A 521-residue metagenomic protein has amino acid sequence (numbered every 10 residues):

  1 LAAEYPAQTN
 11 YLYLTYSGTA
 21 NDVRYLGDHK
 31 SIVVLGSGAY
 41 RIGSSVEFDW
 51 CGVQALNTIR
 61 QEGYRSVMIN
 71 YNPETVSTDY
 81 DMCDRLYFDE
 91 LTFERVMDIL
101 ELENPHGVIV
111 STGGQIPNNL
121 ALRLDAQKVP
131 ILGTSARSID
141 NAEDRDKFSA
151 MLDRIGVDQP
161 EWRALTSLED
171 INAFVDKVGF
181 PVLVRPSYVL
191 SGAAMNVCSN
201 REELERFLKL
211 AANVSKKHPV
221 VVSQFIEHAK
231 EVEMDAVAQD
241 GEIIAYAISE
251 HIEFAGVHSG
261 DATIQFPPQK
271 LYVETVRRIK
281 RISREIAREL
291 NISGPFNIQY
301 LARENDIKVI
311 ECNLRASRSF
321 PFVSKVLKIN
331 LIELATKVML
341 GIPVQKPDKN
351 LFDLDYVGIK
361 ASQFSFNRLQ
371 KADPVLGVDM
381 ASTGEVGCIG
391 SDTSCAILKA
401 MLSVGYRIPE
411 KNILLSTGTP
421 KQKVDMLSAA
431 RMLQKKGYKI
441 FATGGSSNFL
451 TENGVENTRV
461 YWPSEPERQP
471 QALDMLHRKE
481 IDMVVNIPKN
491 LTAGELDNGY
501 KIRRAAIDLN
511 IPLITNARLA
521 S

Functional and structural regions predicted by a protein language model:
L1-V157, T166-A173, S391-L519: ATP-binding N-terminal substructure of ATP-dependent carboxylate-amine bond-forming enzymes
L1-Y11, S17-T19, V23-K30, I42 (+9 more regions): ATP-dependent carboxylate activation and anion-phosphoryl transfer catalytic cores that bind Mg-ATP to form
E143-D146, V189-A193: Conserved A3 ("GATE") glycine/threonine-rich loop of ANL adenylate-forming enzymes
R163: Conserved beta-strand elements flanking the ATP-binding pocket of the protein kinase catalytic core
